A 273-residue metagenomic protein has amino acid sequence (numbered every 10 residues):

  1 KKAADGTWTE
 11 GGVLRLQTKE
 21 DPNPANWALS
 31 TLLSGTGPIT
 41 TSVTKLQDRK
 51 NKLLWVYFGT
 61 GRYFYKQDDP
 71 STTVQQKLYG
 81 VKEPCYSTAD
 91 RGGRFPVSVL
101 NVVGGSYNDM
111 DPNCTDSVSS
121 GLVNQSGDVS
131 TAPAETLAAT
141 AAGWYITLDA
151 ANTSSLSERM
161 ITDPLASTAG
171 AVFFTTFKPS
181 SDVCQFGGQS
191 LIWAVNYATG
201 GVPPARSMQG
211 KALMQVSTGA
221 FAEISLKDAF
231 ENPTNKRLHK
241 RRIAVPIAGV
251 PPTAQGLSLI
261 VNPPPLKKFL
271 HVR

Functional and structural regions predicted by a protein language model:
K1-R273: Beta-propeller fold recognition
